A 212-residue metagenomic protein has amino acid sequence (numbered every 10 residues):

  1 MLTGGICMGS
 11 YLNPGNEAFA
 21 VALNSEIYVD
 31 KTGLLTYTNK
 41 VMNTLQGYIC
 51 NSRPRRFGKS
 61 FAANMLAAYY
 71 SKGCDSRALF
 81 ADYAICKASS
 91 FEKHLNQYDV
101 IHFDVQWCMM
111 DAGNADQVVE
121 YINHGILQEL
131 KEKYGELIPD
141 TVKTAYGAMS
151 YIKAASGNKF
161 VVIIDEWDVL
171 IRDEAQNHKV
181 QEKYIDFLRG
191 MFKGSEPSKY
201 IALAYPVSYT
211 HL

Functional and structural regions predicted by a protein language model:
P14-T36: N-terminal pre-Walker A segment at the start of P-loop NTPase domains
N16, A67-S71, L95-M110, D116-G135: Conserved NTP-binding/hydrolysis module of P-loop NTPases
T38-Q46: Phosphate-binding P-loop
Y48-F61: Walker A/P-loop nucleotide-binding motif
Y69-N96: Flexible phosphate/Mg2+-sensing switch loops adjacent to catalytic phosphate-binding sites
Y121-I164, D168, M191: Mid-core helix/loop region of P-loop NTP-binding domains shared across ATPases and GTPases
K183-A202: Substrate-engagement module of ASCE P-loop NTPases
T210-H211: Conserved small/polar residues in nucleotide/adenosyl-binding loops
